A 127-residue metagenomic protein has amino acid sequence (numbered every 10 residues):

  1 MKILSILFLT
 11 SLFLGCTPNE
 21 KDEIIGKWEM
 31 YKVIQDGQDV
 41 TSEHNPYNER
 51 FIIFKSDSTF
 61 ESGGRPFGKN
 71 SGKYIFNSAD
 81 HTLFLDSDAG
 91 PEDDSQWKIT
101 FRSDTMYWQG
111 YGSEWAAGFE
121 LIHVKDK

Functional and structural regions predicted by a protein language model:
M1-L4, D126: Residue-level recognition of alpha-helix boundary/capping or hinge positions
I3-L14: Sec-dependent N-terminal signal peptides
C16-K73, A79-K127: Lipid interaction determinants
